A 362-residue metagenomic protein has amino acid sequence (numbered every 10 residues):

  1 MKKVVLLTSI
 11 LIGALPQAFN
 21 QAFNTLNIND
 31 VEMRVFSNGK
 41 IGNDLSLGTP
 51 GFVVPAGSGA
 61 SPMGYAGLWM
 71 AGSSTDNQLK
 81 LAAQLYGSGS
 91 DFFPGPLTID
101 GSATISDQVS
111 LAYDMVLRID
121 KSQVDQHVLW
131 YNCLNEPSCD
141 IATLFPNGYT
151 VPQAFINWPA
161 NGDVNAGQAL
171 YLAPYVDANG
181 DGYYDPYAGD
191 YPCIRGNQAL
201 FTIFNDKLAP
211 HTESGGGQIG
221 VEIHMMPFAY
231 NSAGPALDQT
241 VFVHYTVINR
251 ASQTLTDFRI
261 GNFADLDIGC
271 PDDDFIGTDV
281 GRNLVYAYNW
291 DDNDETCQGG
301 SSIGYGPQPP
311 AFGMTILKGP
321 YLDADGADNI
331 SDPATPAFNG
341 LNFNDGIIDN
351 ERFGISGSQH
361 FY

Functional and structural regions predicted by a protein language model:
M1-N24: Bacterial Sec-dependent N-terminal signal peptides
F19-Y362: A long-range scaffold signal marking pre-active-site subdomains of enzyme folds
